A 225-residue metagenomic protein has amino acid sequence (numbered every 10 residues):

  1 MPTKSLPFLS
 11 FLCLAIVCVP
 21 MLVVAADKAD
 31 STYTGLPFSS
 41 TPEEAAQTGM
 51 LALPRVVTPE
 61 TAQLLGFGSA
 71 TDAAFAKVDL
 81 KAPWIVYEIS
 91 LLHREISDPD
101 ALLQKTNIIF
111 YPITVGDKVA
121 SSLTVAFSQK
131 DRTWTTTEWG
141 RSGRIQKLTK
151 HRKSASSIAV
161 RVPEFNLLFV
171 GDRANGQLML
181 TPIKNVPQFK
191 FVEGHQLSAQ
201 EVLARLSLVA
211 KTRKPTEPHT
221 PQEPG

Functional and structural regions predicted by a protein language model:
P2-L12: Bacterial N-terminal signal peptides that target proteins for export
S10-M21: Bacterial N-terminal signal peptides
V23-A26: Boundary at the C-terminal end of the N-terminal hydrophobic targeting segment
A29-S97, G140-S156: Short, non-transmembrane alpha-helical segments in secretory-pathway proteins
S69-S128, L168-A174: Exposed beta-strand-loop-beta-strand "reactive/processing" segments of non-cytosolic proteins
A120-L167, Q177-G225: A short, surface-exposed interaction/processing loop segment used at functional sites
